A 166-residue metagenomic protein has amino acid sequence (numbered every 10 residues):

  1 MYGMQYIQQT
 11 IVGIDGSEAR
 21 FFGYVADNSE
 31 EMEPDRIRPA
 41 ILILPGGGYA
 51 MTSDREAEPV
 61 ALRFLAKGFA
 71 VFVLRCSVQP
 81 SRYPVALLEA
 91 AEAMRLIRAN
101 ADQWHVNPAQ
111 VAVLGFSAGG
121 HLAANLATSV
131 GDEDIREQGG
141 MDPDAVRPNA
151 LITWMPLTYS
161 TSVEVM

Functional and structural regions predicted by a protein language model:
M1-R36: N-terminal cap/lid segment of alpha/beta-hydrolase-fold proteins
D35, D54-F72: Short amphipathic alpha-helix adjacent to the substrate-entry channel of hydrolases
I37-G46: Short beta-strand element of the alpha/beta-hydrolase
A40, L65-R75, A112: A fold-wide structural signal in alpha/beta-hydrolase
L42, F72, A150-I152: Hydrophobic/aromatic beta-strand patches that form the interior of the parallel beta-sheet core in alpha/beta enzyme
G47, A70, R75-Q79, L157: Short beta-to-alpha linker loops that shape the active-site pocket of alpha/beta-hydrolase fold enzymes
T52-D54, L74-P108: Catalytic nucleophile-loop/oxyanion-hole region of alpha/beta-hydrolase and closely related hydrolase-like folds
R95-V165: Primarily recognizes the serine-hydrolase "nucleophile elbow" in alpha/beta-hydrolase and SGNH/GDSL folds
